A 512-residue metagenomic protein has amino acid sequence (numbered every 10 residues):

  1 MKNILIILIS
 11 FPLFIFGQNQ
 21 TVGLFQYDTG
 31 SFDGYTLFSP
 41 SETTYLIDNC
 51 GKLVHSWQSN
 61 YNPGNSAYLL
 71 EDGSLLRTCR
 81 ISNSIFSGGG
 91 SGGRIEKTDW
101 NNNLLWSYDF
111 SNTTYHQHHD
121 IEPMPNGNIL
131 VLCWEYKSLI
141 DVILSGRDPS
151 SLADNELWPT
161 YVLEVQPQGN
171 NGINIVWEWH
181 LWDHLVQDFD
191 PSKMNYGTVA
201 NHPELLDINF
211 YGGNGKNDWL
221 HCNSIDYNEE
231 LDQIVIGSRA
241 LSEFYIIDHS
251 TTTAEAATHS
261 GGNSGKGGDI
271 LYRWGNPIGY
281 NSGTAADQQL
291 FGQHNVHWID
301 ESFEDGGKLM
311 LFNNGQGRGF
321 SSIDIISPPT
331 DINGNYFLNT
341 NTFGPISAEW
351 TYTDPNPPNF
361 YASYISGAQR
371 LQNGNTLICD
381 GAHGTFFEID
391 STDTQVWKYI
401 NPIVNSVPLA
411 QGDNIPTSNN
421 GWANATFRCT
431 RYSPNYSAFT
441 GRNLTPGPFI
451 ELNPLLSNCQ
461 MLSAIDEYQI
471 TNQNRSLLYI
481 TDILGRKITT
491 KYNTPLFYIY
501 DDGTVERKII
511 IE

Functional and structural regions predicted by a protein language model:
M1-T21, A464-E467: Bacterial Sec-dependent N-terminal signal peptides
Q18-L462: Histidine-/acidic-rich catalytic cores in large beta-rich domains
S41, L484, D501-G503: Short strand-coil-strand connectors
I389, T481, I499-D501: A generic structural motif
P446-K487: Residue-level detector of functionally pivotal "anchor" positions at catalytic/ligand-binding pockets or at interdomain
K491-N493: Extracellular Ig-like/FN3 beta-sandwich strand-entry sites
P495-E512: C-terminal tail/sorting-segment detector
